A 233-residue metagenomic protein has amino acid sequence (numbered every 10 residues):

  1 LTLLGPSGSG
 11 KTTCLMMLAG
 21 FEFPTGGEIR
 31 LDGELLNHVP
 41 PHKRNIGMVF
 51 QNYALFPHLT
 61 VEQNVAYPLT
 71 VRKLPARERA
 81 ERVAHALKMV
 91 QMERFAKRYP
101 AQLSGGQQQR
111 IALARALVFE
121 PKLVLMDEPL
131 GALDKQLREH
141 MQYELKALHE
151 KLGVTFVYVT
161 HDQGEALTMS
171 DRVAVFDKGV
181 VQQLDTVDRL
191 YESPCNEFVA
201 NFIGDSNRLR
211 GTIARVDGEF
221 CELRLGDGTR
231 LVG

Functional and structural regions predicted by a protein language model:
L4-P6: The feature captures the beta-strand-to-loop junction immediately N-terminal to the Walker
T12-L15, I111: ABC ATPase nucleotide-binding domain helices that frame the ATP-binding cleft
A19: Helix-to-loop junction immediately C-terminal to a conserved catalytic motif
E22-F23, R30, T70: A position-specific signal in ABC ATPase nucleotide-binding domains
T25-E28, E78, K178, R210: Conserved coupling/switch loops of ABC nucleotide-binding domains, chiefly the family-specific signature
G27-L35: Conserved ABC transporter NBD signature motif
P41-G47, Q51, L55-F198: ABC ATPase nucleotide-binding domains
C195-G233: ATPase nucleotide-binding modules
